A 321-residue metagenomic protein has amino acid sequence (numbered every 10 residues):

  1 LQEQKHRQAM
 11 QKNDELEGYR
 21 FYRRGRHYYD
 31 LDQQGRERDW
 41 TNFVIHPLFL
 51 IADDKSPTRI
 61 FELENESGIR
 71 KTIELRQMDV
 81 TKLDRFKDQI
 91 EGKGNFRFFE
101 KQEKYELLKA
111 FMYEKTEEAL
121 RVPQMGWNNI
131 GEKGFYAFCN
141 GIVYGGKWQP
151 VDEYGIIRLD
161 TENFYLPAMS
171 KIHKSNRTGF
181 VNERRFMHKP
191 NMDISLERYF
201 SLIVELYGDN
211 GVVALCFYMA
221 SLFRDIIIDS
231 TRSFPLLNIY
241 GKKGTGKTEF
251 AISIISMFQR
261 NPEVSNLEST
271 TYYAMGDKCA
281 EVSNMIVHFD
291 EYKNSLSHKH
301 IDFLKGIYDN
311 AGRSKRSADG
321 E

Functional and structural regions predicted by a protein language model:
L1-S175: N-terminal nucleic-acid engagement/recognition segments and initiation subdomains in replication, restriction
A137, N238, I286-H288: Structured core elements
I142, G241-K243, E291-K293, Y308: Short, flexible loop/turn elements at secondary-structure junctions
D160-T161, Y165-A168, H173-T178, S265-M275 (+1 more regions): Ser/Thr/Asn(+Pro)-rich, low-complexity disordered segments
A168-S265: P-loop NTPase catalytic core of nucleic-acid-dependent motor ATPases
F250-H300: AAA+/P-loop NTPase substrate/partner-engagement loops
A280, R316-E321: AAA+/SF3 P-loop NTPase mechanochemical coupling elements
I301-S317: Conserved catalytic/switch belt of AAA+ P-loop NTPases
